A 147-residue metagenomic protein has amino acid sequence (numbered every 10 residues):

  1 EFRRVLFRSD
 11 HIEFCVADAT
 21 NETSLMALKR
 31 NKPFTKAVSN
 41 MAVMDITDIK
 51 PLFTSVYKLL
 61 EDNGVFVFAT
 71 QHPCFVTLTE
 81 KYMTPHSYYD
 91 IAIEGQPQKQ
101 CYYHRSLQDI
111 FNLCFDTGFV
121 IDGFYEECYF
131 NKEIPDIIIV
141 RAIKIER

Functional and structural regions predicted by a protein language model:
E1-L6: Short, small-residue-biased leader/transition segments that mark boundaries at the very start of proteins
S9-M26: Conserved SAM-binding strand-loop segment of SAM-dependent methyltransferases
L25-A37: A short acidic, Gly/Pro-enriched loop at the edge of an enzyme's catalytic core that lines a small-molecule cofactor
T35-K50: A short SAM/SAH-binding and catalytic strip from SAM-dependent methyltransferases
K50-V65: A short glycine-rich, Lys/Arg-flanked "PGG" loop and its adjoining helix->strand segment in the class I
V65-E94: Conserved class I S-adenosyl-L-methionine
Q100-F124: Short alpha-helix
T117-F119, E127, K132-R147: Core SAM-dependent methyltransferase catalytic element
